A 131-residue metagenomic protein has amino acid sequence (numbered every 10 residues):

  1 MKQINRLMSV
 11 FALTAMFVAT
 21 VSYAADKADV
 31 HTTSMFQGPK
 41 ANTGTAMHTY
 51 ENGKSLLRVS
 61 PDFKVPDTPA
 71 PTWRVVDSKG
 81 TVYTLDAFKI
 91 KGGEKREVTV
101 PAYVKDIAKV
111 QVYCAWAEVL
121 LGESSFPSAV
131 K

Functional and structural regions predicted by a protein language model:
K2-F11: Bacterial N-terminal signal peptides that target proteins for export
V10-A19: Bacterial N-terminal signal peptides
Y23-N52, K131: Transition segment at domain starts
L57-F63: Short amphipathic, basic-aromatic surface patches that mediate peripheral association with negatively charged
F63-D67, K105-D106: A short beta-turn/strand-edge loop motif at beta-sheet boundaries
T72-V76: Beta-strand signatures of extracellular beta-sandwich domains
K79-D106: An anionic, turn-rich surface loop/hairpin at beta-sheet edges that serves as a generic interaction/coordination patch
T99-S125: Short, exposed beta-strand-loop hairpins at the edges of beta-sheets in extracellular/periplasmic proteins
